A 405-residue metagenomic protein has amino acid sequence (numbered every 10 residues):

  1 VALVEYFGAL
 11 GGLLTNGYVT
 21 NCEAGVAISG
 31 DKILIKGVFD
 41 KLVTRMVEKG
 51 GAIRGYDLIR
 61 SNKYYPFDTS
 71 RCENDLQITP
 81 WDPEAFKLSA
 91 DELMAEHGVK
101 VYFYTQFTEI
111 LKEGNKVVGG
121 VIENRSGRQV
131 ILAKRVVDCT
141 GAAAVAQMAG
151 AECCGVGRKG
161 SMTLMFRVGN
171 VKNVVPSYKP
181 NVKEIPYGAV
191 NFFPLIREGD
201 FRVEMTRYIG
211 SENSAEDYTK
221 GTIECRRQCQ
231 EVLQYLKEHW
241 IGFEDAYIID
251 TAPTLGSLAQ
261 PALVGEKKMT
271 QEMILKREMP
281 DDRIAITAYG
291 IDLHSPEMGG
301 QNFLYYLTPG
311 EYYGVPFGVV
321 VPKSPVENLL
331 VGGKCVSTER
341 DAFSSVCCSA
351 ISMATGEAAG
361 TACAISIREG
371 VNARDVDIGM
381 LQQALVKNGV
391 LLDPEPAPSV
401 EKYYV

Functional and structural regions predicted by a protein language model:
V1-L3: N-terminal Rossmann-like FAD-binding beta1-loop-alpha1 element of flavoenzymes
E5-E109: Conserved N-terminal/central alpha/beta ligand/cofactor-binding core
L13, L34, V38, D57-S61 (+6 more regions): Flavin (FAD/FMN)-binding glycine-rich loop and adjacent Rossmann-like elements that form
